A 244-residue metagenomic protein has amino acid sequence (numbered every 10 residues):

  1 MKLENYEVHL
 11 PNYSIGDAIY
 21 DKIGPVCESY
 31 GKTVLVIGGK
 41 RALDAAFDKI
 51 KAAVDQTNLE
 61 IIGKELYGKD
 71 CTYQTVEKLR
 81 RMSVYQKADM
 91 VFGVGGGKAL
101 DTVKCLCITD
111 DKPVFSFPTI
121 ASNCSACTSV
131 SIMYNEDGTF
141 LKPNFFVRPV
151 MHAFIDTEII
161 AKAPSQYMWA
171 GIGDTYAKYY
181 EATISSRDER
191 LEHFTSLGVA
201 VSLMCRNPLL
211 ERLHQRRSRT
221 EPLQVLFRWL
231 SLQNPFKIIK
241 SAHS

Functional and structural regions predicted by a protein language model:
M1-M90: ATP/NTP phosphate-donor binding region
P11, I108-S202: A glycine/threonine-rich phosphate-anchoring loop and its flanking beta-alpha core in nucleotide/phosphate-binding
S14, V36-I37, V91-G95, W169-G171 (+1 more regions): Short glycine/serine/threonine-biased micro-segments
Y20, L43-F47, Y73, K98-C105 (+2 more regions): Short glycine/serine/threonine-rich phosphate/pyrophosphate-binding segments that cradle anionic phosphate groups
G24, K51, E77-R80, H152 (+3 more regions): Predominant activation on well-ordered alpha-helical scaffold segments within soluble catalytic domains
S83-L106, D110-A121: A short, small-residue-rich loop immediately preceding and capping a beta-strand
L191-S244: Active-site segments that bind and position negatively charged phosphate/pyrophosphate groups
